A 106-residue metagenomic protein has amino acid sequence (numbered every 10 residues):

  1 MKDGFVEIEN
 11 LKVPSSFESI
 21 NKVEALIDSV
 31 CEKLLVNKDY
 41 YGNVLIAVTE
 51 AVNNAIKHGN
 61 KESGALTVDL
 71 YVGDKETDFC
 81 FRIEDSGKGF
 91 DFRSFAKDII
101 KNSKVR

Functional and structural regions predicted by a protein language model:
M1-E9, I56-R106: Conserved beta-strand-loop-beta-strand hairpin that lines the nucleotide-binding pocket of ATP/GTP-utilizing enzymes
N10-N21: STAS-typified acidic loop motif
K22-A25, A96: Acidic-glycine-rich active-site phosphate/pyrophosphate-binding loop
A25-T49: Conserved short strand/loop->alpha-helix "switch" segment adjacent to the catalytic nucleotide/phosphoryl-transfer site
T49, N53, K57: Short alpha-helix lining the ATP-binding pocket of the histidine-kinase-like ATPase
